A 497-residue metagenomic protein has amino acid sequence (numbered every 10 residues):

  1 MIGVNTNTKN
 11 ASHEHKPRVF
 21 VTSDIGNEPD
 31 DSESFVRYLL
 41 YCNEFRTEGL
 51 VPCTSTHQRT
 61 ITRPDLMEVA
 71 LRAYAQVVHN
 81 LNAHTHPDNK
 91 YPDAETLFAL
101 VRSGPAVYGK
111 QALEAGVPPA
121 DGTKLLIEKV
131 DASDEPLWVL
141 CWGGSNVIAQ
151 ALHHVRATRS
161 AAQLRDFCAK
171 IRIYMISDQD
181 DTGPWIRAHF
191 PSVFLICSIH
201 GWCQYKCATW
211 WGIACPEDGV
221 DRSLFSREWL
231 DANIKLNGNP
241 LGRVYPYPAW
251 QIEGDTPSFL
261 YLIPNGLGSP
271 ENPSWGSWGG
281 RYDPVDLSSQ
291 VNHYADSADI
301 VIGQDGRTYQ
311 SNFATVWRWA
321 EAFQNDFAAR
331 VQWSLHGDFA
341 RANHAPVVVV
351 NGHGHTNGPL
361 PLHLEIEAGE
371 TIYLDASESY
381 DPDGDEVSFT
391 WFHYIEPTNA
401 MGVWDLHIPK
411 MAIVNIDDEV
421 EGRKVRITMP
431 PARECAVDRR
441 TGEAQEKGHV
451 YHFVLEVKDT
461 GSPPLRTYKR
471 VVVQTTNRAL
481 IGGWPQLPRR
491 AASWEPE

Functional and structural regions predicted by a protein language model:
M1-I2, P496: Eukaryotic N-terminal low-complexity, Ser/Thr- and Lys/Arg-rich leader segments that predominantly function as
I2-E419, A432-C435, E443-Q445: N-terminal acidic, glycine/proline-rich low-complexity segments
E386, P464-Y468: A structural signal for beta-strand boundary/capping segments at domain termini and interdomain linkers
R423-I427: Short strand-edge motifs at loop-to-beta-strand transitions and within beta-strands of extracellular beta-rich domains
Y451-F453: Hydrophobic beta-strand segments within extracellular beta-sandwich modules
V457-P464: Short, solvent-exposed loop/turn segments at the edges of extracellular beta-sandwich modules
Q474-G482: Extracellular interdomain linker/stem segments of modular secreted and single-pass surface proteins
P485-E497: Compositionally biased low-complexity segments at domain edges in trafficked proteins and select soluble regulators
